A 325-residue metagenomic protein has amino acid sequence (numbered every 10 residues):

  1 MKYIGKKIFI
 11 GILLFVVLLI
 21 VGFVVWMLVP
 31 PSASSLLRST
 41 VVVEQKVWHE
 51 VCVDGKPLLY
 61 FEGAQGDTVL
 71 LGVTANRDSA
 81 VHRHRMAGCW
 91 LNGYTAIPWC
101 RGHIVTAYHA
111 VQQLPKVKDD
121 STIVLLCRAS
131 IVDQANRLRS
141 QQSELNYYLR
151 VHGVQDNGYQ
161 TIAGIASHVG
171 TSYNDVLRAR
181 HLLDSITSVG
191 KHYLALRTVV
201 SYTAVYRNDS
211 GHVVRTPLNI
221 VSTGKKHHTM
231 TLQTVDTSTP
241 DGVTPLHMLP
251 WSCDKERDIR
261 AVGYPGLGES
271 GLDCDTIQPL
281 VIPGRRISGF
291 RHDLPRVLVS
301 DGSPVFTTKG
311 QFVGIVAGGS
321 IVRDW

Functional and structural regions predicted by a protein language model:
M1-L18: N-terminal Sec-pathway targeting helices
L19-A33: Membrane-interface motif at the C-terminal end of an N-terminal transmembrane signal
M27-P30, G72-V73, R77, R83 (+4 more regions): Flexible, gly/ser-rich surface segments that form the specificity/activation loops bordering the active-site cleft
V43, G88, G102, T106 (+5 more regions): Terminal peptide-recognition signature
V47-L70, D78-S79, C100, A107-Q160: Internal, charge-rich low-complexity segments
D54, G72-A107, D301-P304: A conserved glycine-rich beta-strand in the N-terminal activation segment of trypsin-fold
G102-K116, I165-K255, G268: Conserved active-site neighborhood of the chymotrypsin/trypsin-like protease fold
A110-C127, Q134, N174-G190, S238-T244 (+3 more regions): Active-site loop architecture of trypsin-fold serine endopeptidases
